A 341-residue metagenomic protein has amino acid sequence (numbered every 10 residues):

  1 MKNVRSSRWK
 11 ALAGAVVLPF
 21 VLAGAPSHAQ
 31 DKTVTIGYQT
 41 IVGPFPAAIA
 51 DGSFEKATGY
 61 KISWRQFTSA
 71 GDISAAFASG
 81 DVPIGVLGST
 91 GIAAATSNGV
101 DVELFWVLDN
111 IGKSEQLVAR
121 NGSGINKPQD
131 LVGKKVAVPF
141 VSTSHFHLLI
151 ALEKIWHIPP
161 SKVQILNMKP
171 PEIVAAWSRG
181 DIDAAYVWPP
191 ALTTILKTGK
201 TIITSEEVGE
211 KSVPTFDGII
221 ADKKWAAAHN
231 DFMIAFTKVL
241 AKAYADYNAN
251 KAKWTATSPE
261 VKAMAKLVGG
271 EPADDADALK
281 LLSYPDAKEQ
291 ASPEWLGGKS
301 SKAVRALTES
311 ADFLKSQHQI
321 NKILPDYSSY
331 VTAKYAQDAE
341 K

Functional and structural regions predicted by a protein language model:
M1-S7: N-terminal secretory signal peptides that target proteins for export/translocation
K10, G24-A29: Sec/Tat signal peptide C-region and signal peptidase I cleavage site
A13-A23: Bacterial N-terminal signal peptides
Q30-P159, Q164-M168, D183-P189, S205-E206 (+1 more regions): Short, glycine-/small- and polar/acidic-enriched structural segments that line small-molecule recognition paths
T58, D81, V86, T96 (+9 more regions): Sec/Tat-exported extracytoplasmic proteins
T90, E172-G269: Pocket-lining segment of extracytoplasmic ligand-binding domains
A227-Q317: Secondary-structure end/capping motifs
A303-K341: Conserved C-terminal helix/tail region of periplasmic/extracytoplasmic solute-binding proteins
